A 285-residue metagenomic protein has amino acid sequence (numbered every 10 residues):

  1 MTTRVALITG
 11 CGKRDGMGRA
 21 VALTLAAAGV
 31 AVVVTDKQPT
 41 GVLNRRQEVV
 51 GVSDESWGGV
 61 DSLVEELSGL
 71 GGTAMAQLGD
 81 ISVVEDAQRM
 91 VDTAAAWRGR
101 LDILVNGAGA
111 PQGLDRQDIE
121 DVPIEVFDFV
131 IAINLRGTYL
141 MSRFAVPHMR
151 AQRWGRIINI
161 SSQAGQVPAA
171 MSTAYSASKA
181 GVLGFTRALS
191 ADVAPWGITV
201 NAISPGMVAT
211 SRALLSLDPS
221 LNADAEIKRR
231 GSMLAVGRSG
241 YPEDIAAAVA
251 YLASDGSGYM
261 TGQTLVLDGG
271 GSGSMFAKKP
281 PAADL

Functional and structural regions predicted by a protein language model:
T2-T40: Canonical Rossmann dinucleotide-binding motif of NAD(H)/NADP(H)-dependent dehydrogenases/reductases, specifically
D115-I119, P123-D128, R230: Substrate-binding pocket helix/loop in short-chain dehydrogenase/reductase
R116, V167, V249-A250, T261-L285: Short C-terminal tail/terminal secondary-structure segment of NAD(P)H-dependent dehydrogenase/reductase domains
S142, S178, T186: Active-site helix of classical SDR
P147, Q166, A191-D192, G258: Alpha-helical segment proximal to the catalytic Tyr-Lys
S162: Residue(s) in the substrate-gating loop at a strand-loop-helix junction that position the organic substrate next
A194, T199, M260-G262: Short, small/polar-rich loop/turn modules that mediate ligand/substrate recognition or access, typified
